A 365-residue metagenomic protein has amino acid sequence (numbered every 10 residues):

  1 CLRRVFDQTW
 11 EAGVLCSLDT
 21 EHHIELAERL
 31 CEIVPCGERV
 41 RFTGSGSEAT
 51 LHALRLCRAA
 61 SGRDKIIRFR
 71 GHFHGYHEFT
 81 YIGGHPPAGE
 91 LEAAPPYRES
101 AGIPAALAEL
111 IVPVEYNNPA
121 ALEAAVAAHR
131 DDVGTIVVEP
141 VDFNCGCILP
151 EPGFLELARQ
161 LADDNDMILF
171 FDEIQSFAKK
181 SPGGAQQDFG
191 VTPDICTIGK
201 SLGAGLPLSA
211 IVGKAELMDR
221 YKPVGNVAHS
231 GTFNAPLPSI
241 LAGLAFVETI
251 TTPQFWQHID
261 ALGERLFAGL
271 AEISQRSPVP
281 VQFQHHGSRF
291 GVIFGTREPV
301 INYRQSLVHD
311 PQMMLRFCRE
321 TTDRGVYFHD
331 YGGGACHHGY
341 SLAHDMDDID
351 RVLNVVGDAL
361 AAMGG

Functional and structural regions predicted by a protein language model:
C1-G365: Conserved N-terminal phosphate-binding loop of PLP-dependent enzymes in the Aspartate aminotransferase
